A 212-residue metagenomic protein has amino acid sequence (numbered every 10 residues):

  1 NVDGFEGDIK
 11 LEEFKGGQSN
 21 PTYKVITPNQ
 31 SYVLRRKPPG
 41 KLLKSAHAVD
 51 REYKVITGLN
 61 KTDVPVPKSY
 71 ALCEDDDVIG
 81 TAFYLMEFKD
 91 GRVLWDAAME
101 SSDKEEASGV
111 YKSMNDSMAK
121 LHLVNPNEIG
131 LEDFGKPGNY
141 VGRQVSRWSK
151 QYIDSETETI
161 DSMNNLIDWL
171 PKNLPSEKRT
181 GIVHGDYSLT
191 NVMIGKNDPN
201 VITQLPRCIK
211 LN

Functional and structural regions predicted by a protein language model:
N1, K41, Y84, Y187 (+1 more regions): Aromatic/pi-system hotspot detector in well-structured domains
N1-I9: Juxta-kinase regulatory segment immediately upstream of eukaryotic protein kinase catalytic domains
F5, P65, V183, S188: Conserved Rossmann-like nucleotide-binding pocket used by diverse enzymes that bind dinucleotide cofactors
K10-W169, N173-I182, K196-D198: ATP-binding pocket architecture of kinase catalytic cores
K150, T190-N191: Short helix-boundary/capping micro-motifs
G181-I182, S188, I194-N212: Active-site Asp-x-Gly
